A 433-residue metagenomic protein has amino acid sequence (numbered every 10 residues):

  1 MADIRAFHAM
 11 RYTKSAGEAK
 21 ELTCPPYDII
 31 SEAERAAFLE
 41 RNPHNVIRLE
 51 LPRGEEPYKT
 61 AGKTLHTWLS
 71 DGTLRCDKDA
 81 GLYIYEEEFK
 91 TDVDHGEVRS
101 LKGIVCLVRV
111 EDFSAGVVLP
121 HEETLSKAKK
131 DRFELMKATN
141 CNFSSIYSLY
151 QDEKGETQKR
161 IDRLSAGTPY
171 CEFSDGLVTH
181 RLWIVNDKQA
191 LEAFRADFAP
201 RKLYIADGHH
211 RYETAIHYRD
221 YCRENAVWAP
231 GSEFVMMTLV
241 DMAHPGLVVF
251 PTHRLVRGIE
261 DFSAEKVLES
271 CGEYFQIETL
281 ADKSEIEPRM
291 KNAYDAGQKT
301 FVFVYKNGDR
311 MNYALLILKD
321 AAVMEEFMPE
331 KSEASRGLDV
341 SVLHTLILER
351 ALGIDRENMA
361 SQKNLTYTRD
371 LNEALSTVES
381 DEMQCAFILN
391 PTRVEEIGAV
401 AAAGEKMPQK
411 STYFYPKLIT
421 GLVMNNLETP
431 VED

Functional and structural regions predicted by a protein language model:
M1-D433: Surface-exposed, charge/polar-rich loops and edge strands
